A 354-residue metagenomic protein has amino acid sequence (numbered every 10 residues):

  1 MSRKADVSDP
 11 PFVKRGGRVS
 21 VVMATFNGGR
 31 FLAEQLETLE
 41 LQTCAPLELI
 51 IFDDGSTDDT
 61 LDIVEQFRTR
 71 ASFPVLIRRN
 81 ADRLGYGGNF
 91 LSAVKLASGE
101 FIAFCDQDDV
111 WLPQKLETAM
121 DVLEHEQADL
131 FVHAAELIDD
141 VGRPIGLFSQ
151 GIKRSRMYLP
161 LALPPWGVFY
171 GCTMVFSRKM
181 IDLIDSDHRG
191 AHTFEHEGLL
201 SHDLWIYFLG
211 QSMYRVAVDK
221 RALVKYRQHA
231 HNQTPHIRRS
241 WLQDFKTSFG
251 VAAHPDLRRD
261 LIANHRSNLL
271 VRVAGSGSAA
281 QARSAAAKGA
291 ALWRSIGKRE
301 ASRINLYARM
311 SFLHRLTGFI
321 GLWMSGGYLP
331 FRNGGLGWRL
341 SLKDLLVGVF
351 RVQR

Functional and structural regions predicted by a protein language model:
S2-R239, A252, L346: Nucleotide-sugar donor-binding/catalytic module of glycosyltransferases that assemble extracellular/cell-envelope
R3-A5, D187-E195, W205, K225-R354: C-terminal subregions of glycosyltransferases and related glycan-biosynthesis enzymes
